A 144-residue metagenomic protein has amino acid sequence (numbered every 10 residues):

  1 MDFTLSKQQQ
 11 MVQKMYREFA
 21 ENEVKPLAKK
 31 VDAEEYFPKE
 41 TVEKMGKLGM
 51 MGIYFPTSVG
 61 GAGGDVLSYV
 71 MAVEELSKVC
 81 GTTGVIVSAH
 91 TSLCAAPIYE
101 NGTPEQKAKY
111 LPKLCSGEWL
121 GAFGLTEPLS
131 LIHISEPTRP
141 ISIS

Functional and structural regions predicted by a protein language model:
M1-Q8: Intrinsic disorder at enzyme termini
Q8-N22: A non-catalytic, amphipathic alpha-helix used as a structural packing/dimerization or gating element in enzyme scaffolds
Q13, R17, Q106, T138-P140: Short, cationic motifs built from Arg/Lys/His that form the positively charged side of catalytic pockets
E23-L131, S135: Glycine-rich flavin
I132-S144: Single conserved hydrophobic/aromatic residue that forms the stacking wall/gate of nucleotide- or nucleobase-binding
